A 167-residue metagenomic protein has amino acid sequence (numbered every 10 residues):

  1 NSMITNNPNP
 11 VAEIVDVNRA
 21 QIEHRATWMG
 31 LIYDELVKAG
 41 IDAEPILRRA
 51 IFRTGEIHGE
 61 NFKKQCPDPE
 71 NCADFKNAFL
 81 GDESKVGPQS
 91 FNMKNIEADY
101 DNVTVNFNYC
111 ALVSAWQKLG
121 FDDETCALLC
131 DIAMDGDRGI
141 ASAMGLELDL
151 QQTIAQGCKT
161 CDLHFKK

Functional and structural regions predicted by a protein language model:
N1-T104, Y109-D131, E147-T160, H164-K167: N-terminal accessory segment detector
L129-A141: A conserved amphipathic terminal alpha-helix motif
M144: Conserved ATPase active-site switch/coordination loops adjacent to the nucleotide-binding site
